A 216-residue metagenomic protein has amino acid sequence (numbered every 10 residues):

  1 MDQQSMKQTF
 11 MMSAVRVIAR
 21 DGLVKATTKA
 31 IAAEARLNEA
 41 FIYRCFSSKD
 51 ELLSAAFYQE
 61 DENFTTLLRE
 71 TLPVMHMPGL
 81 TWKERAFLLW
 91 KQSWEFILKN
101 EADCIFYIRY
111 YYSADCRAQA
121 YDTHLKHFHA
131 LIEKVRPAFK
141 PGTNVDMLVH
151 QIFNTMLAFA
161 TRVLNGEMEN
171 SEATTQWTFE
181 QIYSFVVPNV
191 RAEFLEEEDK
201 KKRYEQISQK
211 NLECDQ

Functional and structural regions predicted by a protein language model:
M1, V24-K25, K140-V145: Short, charged helix-capping/linker segments at alpha-helix termini
M6-A14, I31, A56-E60, F64 (+1 more regions): Generic hydrophobic, amphipathic alpha-helix propensity
T9, V17-E51, A55: Helix-turn-helix
S13, V17, Q92, F96 (+1 more regions): Amphipathic alpha-helical interface segments
A55, E70-K99, I152: Hydrophobic alpha-helical connector segments
E62-E70, A114-K140, D146-F153, W177 (+1 more regions): Amphipathic alpha-helical packing segments from all-alpha helical-bundle domains
L72, K91-L98, F106-S113, Q181-N189: Helix-loop "lid/cap" segments that line or gate small-molecule binding pockets
I105, R109, R136-S184, E193-I207 (+1 more regions): Hydrophobic/aromatic-rich alpha-helical bundle segments in the mid-to-C-terminal region
